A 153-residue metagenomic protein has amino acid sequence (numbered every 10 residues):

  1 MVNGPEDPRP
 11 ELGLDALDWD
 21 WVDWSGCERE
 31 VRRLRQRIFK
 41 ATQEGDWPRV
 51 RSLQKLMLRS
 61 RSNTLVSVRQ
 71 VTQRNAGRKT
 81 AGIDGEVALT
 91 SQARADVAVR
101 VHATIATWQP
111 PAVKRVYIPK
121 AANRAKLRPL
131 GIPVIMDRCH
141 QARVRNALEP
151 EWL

Functional and structural regions predicted by a protein language model:
M1-E44, S52: Charged, compositionally biased N-terminal leader segments and the immediate start of the first structured element
L34, I38-L153: Conserved pre-catalytic core of RNA-dependent polymerases
